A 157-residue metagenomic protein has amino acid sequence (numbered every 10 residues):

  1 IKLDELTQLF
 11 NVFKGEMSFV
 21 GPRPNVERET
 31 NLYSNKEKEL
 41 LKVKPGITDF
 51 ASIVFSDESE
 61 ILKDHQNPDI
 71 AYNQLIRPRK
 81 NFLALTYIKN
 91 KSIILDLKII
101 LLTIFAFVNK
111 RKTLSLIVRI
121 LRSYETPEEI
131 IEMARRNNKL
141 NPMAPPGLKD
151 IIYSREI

Functional and structural regions predicted by a protein language model:
L3-F10: Voltage-sensor/pore transmembrane module of 6-TM cation channels
N11-I157: Hydrophobic structural segments characteristic of membrane proteins
